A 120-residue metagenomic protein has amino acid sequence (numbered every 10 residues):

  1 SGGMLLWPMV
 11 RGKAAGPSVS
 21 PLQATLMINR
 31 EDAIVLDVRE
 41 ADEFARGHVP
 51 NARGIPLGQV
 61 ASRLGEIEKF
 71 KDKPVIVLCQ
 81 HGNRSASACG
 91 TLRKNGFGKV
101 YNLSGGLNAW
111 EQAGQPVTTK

Functional and structural regions predicted by a protein language model:
S1-A33, A41-P74, N83-K120: Rhodanese-like catalytic fold shared by cysteine-dependent sulfurtransferases and DSP/PTP-type phosphatases
L36: Conserved beta/loop motifs at nucleotide-recognition and modification sites
C79: Short cysteine clusters
